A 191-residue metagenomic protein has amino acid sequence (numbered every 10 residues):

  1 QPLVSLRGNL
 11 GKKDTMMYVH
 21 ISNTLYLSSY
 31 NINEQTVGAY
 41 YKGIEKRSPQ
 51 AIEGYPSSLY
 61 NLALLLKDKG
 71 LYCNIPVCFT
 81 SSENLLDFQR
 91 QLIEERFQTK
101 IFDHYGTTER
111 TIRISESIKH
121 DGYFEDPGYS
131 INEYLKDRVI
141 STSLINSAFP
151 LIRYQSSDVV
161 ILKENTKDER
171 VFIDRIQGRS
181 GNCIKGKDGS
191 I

Functional and structural regions predicted by a protein language model:
Q1-Y30: Conserved AMP-binding loop of ANL adenylate-forming enzymes
V19-I191: Active-site glycine/GP-rich loop and adjacent strand/helix microenvironment that borders small-molecule binding pockets
